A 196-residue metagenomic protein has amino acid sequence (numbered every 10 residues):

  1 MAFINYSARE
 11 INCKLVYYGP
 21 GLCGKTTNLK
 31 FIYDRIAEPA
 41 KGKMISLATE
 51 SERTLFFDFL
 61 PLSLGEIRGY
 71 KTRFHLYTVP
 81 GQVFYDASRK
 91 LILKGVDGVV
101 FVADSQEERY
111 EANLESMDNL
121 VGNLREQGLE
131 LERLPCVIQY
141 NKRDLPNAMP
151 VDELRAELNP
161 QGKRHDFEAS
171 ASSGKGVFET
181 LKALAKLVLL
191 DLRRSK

Functional and structural regions predicted by a protein language model:
M1-A2, I32, F59-S63, M117-R125 (+1 more regions): Short, well-ordered amphipathic alpha-helices
A2-T49: Conserved G1/Walker A P-loop phosphate-binding module
A8, E52-L55, G65-Y70, K90-G95 (+2 more regions): Conserved catalytic network of the ASCE P-loop NTPase/AAA+ motor domain
I45-F84: Switch I (G2) and immediately adjacent beta-strands of P-loop GTPase domains
L76-T78, V100-D104, I138-N141, E168: Conserved beta-strand segments of the P-loop GTPase G domain that flank and frequently precede/overlap
Q82-V83, G95-D118, R125-L131, R143-A148: Conserved Switch II/interswitch segment of TRAFAC-class P-loop GTPases
D144-K196: Canonical P-loop GTPase G-domain recognition
